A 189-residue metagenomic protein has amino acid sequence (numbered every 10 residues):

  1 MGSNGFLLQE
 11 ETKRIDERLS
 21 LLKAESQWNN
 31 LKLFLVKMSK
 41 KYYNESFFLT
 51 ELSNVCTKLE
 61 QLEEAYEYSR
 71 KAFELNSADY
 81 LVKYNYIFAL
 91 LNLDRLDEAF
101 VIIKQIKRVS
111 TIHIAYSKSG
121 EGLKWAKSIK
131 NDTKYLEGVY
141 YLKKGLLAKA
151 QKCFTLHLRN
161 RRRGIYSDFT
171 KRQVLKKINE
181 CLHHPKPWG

Functional and structural regions predicted by a protein language model:
L8-K41, F47, E51-N54: Alpha-helical segment of the N-proximal tetratricopeptide repeat
E17, E51, N85, I129-L136 (+2 more regions): "A position-specific structural signal for the A-helix of alpha-solenoid helical repeats
S39-K40, R70-E74, K104-R108, R159: Conserved structural position within tetratricopeptide repeats
